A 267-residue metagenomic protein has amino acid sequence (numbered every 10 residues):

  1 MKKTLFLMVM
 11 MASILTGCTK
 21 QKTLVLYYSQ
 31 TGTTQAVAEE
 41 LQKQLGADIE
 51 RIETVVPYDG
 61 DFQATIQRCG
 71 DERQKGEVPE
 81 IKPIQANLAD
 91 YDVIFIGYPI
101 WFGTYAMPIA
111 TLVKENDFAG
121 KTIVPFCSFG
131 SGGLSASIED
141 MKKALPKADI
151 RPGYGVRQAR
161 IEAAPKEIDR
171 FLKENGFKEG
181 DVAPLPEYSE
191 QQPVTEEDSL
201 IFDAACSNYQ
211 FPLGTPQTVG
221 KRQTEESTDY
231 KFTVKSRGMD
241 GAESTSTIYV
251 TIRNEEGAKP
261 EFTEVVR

Functional and structural regions predicted by a protein language model:
T4-S13: Sec-dependent N-terminal signal peptides
L15-G17: C-terminal motif of bacterial Sec signal peptides marking the signal peptidase cleavage site
T19-I96, G103, A110, K114 (+7 more regions): N-terminal beta1-alpha1-beta2 submodule of the flavodoxin-like/Rossmannoid cofactor-binding fold
Q35, E39, A106, L134-E139 (+1 more regions): Short, surface-exposed alpha-helical segments at coil->helix boundaries
V124-E162: Short, glycine-/small-residue-rich phosphate/pyrophosphate-handling segment
A148, Y188-E196, A242-R267: Compact beta-sheet-dominated globular domain cores
G153-Y188: Glycine-rich phosphate/pyrophosphate-binding loop and the adjoining helix
E174-Q210: N-terminal trafficking/processing presequences and adjacent post-cleavage segments of proteins routed to secretion
